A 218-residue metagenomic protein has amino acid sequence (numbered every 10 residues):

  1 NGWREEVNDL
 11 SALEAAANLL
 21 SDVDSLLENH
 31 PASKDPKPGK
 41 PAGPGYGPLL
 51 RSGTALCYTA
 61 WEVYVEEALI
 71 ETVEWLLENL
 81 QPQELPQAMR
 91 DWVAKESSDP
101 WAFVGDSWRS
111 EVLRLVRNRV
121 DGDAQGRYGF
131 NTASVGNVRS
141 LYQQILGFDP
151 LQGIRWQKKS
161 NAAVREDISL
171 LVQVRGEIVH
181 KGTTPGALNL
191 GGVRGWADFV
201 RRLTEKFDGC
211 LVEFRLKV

Functional and structural regions predicted by a protein language model:
N1-A55, E67-I70, E78-N79, Q83-A88: Charged alpha-helical initiation segments
D9-A15, L19, L85, W108 (+4 more regions): Alpha-helical structural motif
S21-L27, N137-E177, L190-V218: Amphipathic, Lys/Arg-enriched alpha-helical patches that create a basic surface for binding polyanionic ligands
P31-K34, Y64-L76, A124, V179-G186 (+1 more regions): Long, hydrophobic, amphipathic alpha-helical segments used as structural scaffolds
P36, K40, L77-V93, L188-G191 (+3 more regions): Solvent-exposed, non-transmembrane amphipathic alpha-helical segments
G43-T59, I168, G186, L190-V193: Short, charged/polar micro-motifs that form catalytic or ligand-binding hotspots
L56-C57, Y64-K159: Helix-loop junctions and short alpha-helical segments
C57, W61-E62, L171, R175: Alpha-helical transition-metal enzyme core signature, strongest for iron centers
